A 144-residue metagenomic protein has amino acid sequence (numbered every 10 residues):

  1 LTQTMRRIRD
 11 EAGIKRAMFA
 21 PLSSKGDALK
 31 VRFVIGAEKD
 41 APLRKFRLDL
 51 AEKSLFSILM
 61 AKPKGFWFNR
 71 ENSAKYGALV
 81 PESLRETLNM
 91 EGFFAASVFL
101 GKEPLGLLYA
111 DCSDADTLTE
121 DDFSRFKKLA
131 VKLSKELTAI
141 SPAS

Functional and structural regions predicted by a protein language model:
L1-R32, I140: Helix-loop-beta substructure at the N-terminus of cytosolic sensory domains that couple signal/ligand detection
T2-E11, I58, L84, K132 (+1 more regions): Amphipathic alpha-helical regulatory segments at dimerization interfaces that relay allosteric signals between sensory
R32, D40-A78: Regulatory sensory and allosteric helical modules in signal-transduction proteins and certain transcription factors
E71-G92: Signal-transducing coupling segments at domain and membrane junctions
E91-F99: A short, aliphatic-rich beta-strand micro-motif
V98-G101, A115: Sensor-regulatory modules in signal-transduction proteins
G106-L107: Short glycine-/small-residue motifs
D111-L129, E136-S144: Regulatory loop-to-helix N-cap segments in sensory/regulatory domains that couple ligand/signal detection
